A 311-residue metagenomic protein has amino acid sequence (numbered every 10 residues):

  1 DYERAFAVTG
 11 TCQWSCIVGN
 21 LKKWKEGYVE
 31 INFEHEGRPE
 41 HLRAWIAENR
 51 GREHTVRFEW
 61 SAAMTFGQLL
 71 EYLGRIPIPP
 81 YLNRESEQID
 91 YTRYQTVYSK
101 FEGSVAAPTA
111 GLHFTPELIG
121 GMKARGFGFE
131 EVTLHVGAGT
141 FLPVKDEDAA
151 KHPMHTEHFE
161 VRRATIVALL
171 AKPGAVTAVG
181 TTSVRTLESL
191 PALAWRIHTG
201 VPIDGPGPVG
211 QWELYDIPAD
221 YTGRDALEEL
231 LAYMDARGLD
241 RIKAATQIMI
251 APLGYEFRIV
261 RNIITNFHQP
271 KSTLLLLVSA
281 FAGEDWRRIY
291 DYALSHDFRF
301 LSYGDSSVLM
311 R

Functional and structural regions predicted by a protein language model:
D1-R311: Surface-exposed, charge/polar-rich loops and edge strands
